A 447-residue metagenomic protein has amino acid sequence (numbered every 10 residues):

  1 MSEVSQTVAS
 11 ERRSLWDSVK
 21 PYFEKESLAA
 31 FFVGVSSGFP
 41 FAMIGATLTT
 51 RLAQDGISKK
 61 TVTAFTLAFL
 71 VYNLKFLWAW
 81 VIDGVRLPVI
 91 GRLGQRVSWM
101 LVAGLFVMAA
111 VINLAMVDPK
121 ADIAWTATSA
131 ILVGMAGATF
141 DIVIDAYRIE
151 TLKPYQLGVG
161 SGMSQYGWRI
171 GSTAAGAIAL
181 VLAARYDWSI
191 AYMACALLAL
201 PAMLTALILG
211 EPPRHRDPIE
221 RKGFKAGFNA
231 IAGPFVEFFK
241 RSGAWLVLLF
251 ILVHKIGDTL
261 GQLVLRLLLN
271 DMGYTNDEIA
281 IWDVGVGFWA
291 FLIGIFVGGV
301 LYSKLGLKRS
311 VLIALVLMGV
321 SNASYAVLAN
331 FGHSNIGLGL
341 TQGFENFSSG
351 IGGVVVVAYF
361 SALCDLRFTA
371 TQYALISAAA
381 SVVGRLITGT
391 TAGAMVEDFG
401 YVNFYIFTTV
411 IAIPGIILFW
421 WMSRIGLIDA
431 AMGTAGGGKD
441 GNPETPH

Functional and structural regions predicted by a protein language model:
Q6-F23, R214-L246: Juxtamembrane intracellular "pre-TM" segments in multi-pass secondary transporters
R12-Y72, W245-F250, H254-L268, M272 (+1 more regions): Helix-loop boundary and gating motifs at the non-cytosolic
Y72-K75, G158-A177, A183, S377-T388: Glycine-rich segments within core transmembrane alpha-helices of 12-TM secondary carriers
K75-R92, I293-S310, V396-E397: Helix-to-loop junctions at the C-terminal end of transmembrane segments in multipass secondary transporters
W99-K120, V316-H333: C-terminal ends and interior cores of transmembrane alpha-helices in multi-pass membrane transporters/permeases
V102-M108, I190-I208, N403-W421: Symmetry-related core transmembrane helices of the 12-TM Major Facilitator Superfamily/SLC fold
A138-L152, I351-D365, L375: Intracellular juxtamembrane helix-capping segments at the cytosolic ends of symmetry-related transmembrane helices
R309-V356: C-terminal transmembrane helical hairpin of 12-TM major facilitator-type secondary transporters
